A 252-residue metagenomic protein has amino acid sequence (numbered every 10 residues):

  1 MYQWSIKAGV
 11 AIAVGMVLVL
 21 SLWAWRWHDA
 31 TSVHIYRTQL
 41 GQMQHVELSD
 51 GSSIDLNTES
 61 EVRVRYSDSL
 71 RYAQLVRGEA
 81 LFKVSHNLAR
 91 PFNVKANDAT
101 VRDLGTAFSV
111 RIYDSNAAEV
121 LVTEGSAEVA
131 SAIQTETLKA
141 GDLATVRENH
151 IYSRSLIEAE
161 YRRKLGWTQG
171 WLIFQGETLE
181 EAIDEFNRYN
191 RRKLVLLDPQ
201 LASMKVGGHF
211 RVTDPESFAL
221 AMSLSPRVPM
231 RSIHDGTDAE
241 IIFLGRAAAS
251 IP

Functional and structural regions predicted by a protein language model:
M1-P252: A residue-level detector for the "anchor" residue at the start of short, highly conserved motifs
